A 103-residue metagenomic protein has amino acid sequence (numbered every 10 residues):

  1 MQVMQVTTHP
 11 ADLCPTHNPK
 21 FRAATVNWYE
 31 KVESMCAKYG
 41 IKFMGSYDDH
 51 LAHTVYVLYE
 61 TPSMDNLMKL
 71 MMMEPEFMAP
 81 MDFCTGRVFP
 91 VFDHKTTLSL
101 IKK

Functional and structural regions predicted by a protein language model:
M1-T54, T61-M72, F89-K103: Short S/T/G/P-rich N-terminal loop/turn motif that feeds into the first structured element of a domain
M78-D93: Conserved short beta-strand edge segments in small beta-sheet-based binding/regulatory domains
